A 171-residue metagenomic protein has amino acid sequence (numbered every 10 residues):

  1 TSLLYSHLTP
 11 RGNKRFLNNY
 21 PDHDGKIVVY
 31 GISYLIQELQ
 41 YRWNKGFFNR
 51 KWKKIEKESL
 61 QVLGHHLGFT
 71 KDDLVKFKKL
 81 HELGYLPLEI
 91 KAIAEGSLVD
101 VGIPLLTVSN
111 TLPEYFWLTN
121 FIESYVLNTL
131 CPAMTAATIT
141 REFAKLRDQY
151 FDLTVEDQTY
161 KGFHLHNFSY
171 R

Functional and structural regions predicted by a protein language model:
T1-R171: Ordered alpha/beta subdomains of enzyme catalytic regions
